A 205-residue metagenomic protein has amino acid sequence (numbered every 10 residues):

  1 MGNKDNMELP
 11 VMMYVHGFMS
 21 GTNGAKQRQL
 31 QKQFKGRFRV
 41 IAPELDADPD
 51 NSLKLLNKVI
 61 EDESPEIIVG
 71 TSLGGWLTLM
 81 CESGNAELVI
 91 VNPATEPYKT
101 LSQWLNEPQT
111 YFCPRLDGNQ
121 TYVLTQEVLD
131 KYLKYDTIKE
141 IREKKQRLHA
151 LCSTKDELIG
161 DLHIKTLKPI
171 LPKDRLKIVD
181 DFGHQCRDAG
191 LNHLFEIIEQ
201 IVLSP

Functional and structural regions predicted by a protein language model:
N3-M7, R142-E143: Short, flexible hinge/linker loops that cap or flank conserved catalytic cores
M7-D62, H184: Active-site catalytic motif of lipid deacylating hydrolases and related acyltransferases
Y14-F18, V69, L151-S153: Short hydrophobic segments within beta-strands
V69-T78: Gly/Ala-rich beta-loop-alpha elbow adjacent to hydrolase catalytic centers
C81-E82: Aromatic pocket-lining residues of Rossmann-like dinucleotide-binding sites
E87-P205: The alpha/beta-hydrolase serine catalytic core
